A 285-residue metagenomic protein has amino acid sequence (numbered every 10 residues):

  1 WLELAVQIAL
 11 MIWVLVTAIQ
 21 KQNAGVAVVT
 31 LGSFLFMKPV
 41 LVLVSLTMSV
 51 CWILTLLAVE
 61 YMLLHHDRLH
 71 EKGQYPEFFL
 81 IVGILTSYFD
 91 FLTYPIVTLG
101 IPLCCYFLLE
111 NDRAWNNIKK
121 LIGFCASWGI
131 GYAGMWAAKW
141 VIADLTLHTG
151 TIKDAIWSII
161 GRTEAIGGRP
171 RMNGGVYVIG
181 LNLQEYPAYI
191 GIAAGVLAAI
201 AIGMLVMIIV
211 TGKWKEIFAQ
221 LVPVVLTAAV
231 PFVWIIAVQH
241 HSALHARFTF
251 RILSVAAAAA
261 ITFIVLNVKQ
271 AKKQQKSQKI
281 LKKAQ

Functional and structural regions predicted by a protein language model:
W1, T30-L54, G83-Y88: Aromatic- and kink-enriched transmembrane "portal" helix at the membrane-lumen/periplasm boundary that abuts
E3-A27: Transmembrane-helix motifs of polytopic, lipid-linked glycan transferases
L35-L41, A228-R247: Transmembrane-helix signature of polytopic, lipid-linked glycan biosynthesis machinery
I53-L54, L244-N267: Hydrophobic/aromatic-rich transmembrane helices and adjacent perimembrane loops
V59-Q74, L109-D112: Membrane-interface transmembrane helices that cradle and orient dolichyl/undecaprenyl
Y75-P102, K120-A133: Membrane-interface alpha helices of multi-pass inner-membrane proteins
L121-G203: Membrane-lumen/periplasm interface segments of specific transmembrane helices in polyprenyl phosphate-linked
M204-A229, A284: Membrane-interface helix-loop-helix junctions at transmembrane boundaries of multi-pass membrane enzymes, predominantly
